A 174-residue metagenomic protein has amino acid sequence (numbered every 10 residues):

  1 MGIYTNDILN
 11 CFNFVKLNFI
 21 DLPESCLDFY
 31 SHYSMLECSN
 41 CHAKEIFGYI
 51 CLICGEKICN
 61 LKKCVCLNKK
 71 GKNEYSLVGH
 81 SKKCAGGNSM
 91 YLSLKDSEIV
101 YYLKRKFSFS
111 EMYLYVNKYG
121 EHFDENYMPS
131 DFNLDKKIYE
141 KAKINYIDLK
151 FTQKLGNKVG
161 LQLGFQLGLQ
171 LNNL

Functional and structural regions predicted by a protein language model:
M1-K16: Extended, low-complexity, charged intrinsically disordered regions
G2-T5, Q166-N172: Short intrinsically disordered, low-complexity coil segments enriched in acidic
F12-K16, C38, E45: Metal-dependent nucleotidyl/phosphoryl-transfer cores and adjacent nucleic-acid-binding surfaces
K16-E24, Y33-L36: Short Cys/His-rich Zn2+-coordinating modules
S25, C41-H42: A general structural-boundary detector
F29-Y33, I46, I53, K57-G160 (+2 more regions): Cys/His-rich, Zn2+-coordinating zinc-finger modules
C38-C41, C51-L52: Short cysteine-rich clusters marking metal-coordination/redox-active sites
